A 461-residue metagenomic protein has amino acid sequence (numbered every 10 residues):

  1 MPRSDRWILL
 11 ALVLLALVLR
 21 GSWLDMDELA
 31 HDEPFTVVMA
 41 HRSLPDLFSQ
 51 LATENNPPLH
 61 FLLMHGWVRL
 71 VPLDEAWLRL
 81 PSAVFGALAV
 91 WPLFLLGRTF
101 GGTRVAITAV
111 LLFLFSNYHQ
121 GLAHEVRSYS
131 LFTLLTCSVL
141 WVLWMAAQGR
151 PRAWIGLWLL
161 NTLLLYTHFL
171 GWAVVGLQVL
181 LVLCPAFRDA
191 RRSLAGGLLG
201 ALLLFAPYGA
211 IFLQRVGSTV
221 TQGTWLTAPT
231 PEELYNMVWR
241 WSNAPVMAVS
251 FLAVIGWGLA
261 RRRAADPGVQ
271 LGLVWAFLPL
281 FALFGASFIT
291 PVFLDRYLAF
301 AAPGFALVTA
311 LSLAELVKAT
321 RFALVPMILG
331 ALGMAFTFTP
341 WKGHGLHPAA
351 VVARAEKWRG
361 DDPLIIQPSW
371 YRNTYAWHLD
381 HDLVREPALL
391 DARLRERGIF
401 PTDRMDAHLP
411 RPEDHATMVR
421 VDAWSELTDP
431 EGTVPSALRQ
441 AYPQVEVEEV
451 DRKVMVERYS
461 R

Functional and structural regions predicted by a protein language model:
S4-R461: Terminal, non-globular segments
